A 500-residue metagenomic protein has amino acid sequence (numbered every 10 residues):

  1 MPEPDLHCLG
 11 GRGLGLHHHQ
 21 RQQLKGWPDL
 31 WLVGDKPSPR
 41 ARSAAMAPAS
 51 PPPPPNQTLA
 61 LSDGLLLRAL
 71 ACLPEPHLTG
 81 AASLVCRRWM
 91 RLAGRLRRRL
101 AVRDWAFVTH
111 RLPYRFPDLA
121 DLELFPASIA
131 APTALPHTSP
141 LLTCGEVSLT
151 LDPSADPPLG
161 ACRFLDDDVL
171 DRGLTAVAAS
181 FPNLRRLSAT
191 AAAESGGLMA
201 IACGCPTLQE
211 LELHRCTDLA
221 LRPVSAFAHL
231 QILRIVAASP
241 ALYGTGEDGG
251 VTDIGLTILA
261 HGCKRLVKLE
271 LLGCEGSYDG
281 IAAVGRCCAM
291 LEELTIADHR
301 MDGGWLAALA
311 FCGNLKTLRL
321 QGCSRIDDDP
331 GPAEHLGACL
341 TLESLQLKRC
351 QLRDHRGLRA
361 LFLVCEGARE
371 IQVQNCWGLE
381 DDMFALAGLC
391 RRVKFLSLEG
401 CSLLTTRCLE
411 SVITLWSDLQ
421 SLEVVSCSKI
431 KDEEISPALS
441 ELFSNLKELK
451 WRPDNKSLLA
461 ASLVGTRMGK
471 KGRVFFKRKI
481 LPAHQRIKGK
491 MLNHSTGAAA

Functional and structural regions predicted by a protein language model:
P2-A191, S195-P240, G244-T245, A260 (+3 more regions): N-terminal adaptor-interaction module of cullin-RING ubiquitin ligase components
P2-P37, P48-A49, A131-D167, D171 (+6 more regions): C-terminal capping region of solenoid repeat domains
L271: Catalytic cores of nucleophile-dependent amide-cleaving enzymes
